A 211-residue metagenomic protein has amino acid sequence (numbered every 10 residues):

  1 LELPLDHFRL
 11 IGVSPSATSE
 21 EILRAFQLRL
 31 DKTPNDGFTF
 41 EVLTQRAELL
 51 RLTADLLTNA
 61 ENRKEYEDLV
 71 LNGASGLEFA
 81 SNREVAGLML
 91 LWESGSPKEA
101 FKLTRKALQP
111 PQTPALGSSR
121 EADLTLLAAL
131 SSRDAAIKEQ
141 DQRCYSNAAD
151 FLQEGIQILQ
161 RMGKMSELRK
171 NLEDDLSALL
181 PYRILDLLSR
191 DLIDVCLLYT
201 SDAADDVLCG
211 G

Functional and structural regions predicted by a protein language model:
L1-F38, L49, T53-L56, R63-N72 (+2 more regions): N-terminal J-domain/J-like co-chaperone modules of DnaJ/Hsp40 proteins
T33, P111-Q112, L159, S166: Alpha-helical junction/boundary sensor with strong preference for TPR arrays
A86-G87, A128, A135, L176 (+1 more regions): Structural register within alpha-helical repeat arrays
P97, Y145, L192-I193: TPR-repeat structural position
Y199-G211: Single conserved hydrophobic/aromatic residue that forms the stacking wall/gate of nucleotide- or nucleobase-binding
